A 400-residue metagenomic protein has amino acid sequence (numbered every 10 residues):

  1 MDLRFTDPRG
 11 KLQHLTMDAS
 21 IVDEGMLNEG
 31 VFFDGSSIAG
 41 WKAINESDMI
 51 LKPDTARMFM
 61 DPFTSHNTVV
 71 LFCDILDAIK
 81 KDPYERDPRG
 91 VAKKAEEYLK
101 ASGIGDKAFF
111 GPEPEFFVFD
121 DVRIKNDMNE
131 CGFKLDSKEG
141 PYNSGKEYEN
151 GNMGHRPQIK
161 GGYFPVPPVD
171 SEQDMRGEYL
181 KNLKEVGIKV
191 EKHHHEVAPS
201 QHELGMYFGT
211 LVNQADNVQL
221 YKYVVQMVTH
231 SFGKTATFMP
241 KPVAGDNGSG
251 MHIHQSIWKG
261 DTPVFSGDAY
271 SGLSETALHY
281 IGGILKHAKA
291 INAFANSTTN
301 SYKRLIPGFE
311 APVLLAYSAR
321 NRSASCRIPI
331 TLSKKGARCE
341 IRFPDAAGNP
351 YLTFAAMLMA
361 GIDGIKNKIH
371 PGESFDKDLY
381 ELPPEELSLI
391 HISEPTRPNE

Functional and structural regions predicted by a protein language model:
M1, F5-S102, F119, G205-Y207 (+1 more regions): Active-site capping/gating regions of soluble enzymes
M58-D87, P114, D120-D170, E185-G209: Residues forming anionic-ligand binding surfaces in small-molecule and nucleic-acid pockets of primarily soluble enzymes
A92-A101, G140-N150, M175-V197, Y221-T229: Structured alpha-helical segments in the cores of large, soluble enzyme domains
I104, A108-F109, F116: Well-ordered alpha/beta subsegment
E113-E115, E191-H195, T235-V243: A short glycine-rich, hydrophobically flanked beta-strand micro-motif that places a catalytic Asp/Glu for divalent metal
D136-M175, T262-T299: C-terminal helix-cap and adjacent tail motif
G372-L389: A short beta-alpha structural unit
I390-E400: Single conserved hydrophobic/aromatic residue that forms the stacking wall/gate of nucleotide- or nucleobase-binding
